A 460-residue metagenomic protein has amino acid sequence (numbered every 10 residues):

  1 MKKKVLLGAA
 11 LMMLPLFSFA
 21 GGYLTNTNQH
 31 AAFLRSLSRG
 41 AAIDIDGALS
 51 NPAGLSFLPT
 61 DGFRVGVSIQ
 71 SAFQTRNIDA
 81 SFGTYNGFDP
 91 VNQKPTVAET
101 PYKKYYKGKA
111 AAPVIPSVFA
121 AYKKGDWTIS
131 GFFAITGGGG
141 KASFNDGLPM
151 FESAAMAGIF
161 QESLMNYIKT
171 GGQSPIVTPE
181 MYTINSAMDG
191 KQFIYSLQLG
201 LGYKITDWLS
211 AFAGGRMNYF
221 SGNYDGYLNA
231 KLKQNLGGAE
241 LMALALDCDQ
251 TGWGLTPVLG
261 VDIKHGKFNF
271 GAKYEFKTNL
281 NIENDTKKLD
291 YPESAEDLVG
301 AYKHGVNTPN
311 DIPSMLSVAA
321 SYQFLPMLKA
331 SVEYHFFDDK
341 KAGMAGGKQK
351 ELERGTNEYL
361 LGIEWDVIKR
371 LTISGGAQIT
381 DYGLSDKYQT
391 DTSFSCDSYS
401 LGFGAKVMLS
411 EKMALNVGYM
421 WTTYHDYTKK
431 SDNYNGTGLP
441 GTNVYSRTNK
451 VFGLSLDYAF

Functional and structural regions predicted by a protein language model:
M1-A20: Gram-negative bacterial Sec-dependent N-terminal signal peptides
L11, I69-S71, Y419-W421: A broadly conserved detector of short glycine/acidic/proline-rich loop/turn motifs that flank catalytic sites and bind
L11-M12, D89, D262: Short stretches within intrinsically disordered, low-complexity N-terminal or propeptide regions
L14-L16, F63, S210, T428: Hydrophobic alpha-helical membrane context
L16-G138, F394: N-terminal, post-signal peptide beta-strand-biased segments of exported outer-membrane/organellar beta-barrel and other
G21-S38, A42-I43, I115-P116, K123-F460: Outer-membrane beta-barrel porins/channels
